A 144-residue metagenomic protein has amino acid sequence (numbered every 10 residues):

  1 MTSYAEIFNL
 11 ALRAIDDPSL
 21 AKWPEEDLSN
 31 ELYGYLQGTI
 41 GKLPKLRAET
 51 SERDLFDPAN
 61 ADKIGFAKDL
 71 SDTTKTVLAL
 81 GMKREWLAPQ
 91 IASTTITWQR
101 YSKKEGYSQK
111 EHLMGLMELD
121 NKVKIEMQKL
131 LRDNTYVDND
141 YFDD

Functional and structural regions predicted by a protein language model:
M1-D69, K129-D144: Conserved short "hinge" loops at termini or chain/domain junctions
T2, E6, W23, D27-G34 (+6 more regions): Alpha-helix boundary/N-cap detector
D16, A92-T95, V123-K124: N-terminal processing/targeting junctions
F56-D57, R100-E111, E126, Y141-D144: Short alpha-helical interface elements
L70-E118: Amphipathic protein-protein interaction modules
E111-Y141: Polybasic, proline/glycine-rich intrinsically disordered low-complexity segments
